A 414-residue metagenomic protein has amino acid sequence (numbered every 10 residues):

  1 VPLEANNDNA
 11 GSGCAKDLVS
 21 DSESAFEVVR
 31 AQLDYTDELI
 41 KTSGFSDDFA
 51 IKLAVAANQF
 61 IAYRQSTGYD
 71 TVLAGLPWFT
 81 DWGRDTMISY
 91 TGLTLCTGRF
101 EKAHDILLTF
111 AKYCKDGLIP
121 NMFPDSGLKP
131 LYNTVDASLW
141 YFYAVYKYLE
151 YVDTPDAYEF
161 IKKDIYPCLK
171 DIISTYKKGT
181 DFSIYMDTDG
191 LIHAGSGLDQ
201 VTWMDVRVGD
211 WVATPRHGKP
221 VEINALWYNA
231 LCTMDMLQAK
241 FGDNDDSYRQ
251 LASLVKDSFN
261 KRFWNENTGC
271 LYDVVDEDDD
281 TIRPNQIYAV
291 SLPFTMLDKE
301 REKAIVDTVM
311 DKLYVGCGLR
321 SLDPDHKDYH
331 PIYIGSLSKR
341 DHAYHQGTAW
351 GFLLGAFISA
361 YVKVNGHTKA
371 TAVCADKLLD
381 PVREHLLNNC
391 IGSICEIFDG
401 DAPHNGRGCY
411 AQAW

Functional and structural regions predicted by a protein language model:
V1-W414: Acidic, mature catalytic/reactive cores of soluble proteins
